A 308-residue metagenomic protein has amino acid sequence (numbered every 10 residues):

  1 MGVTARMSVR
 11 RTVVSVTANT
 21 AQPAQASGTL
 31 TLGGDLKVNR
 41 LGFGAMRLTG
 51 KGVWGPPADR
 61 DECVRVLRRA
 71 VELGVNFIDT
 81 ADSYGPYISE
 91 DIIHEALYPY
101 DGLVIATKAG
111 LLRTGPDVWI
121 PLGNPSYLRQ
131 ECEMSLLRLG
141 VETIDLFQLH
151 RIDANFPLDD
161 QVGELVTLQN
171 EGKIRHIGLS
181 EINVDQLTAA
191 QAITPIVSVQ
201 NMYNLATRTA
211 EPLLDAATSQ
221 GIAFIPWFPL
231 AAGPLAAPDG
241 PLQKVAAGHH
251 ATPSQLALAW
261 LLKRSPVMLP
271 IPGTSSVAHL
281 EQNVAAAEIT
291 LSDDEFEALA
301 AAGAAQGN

Functional and structural regions predicted by a protein language model:
V3-V104, A232, N308: N-terminal binding-site loop/beta-alpha segment at the start of enzyme catalytic domains that lines or forms
A24, T29, I152-N308: Beta/alpha (TIM)-barrel catalytic core signal, keyed to glycine-rich beta->alpha loops juxtaposed to Asp/Glu that bind
G33, H94-G102, L137-G140, Q191-A192 (+1 more regions): Acidic (Asp/Glu)-rich catalytic clusters
K37-L41, G74-N76, P99-L103, V141-D145 (+4 more regions): Short, well-ordered coil/turn segments that N-cap beta-strands
T49-V53, L112-W119, L235-A236, H279-Q282: A short acidic, helix-capping loop that chelates divalent metal ions and anchors anionic groups
G55-E62, I88, I92, W119-Q130 (+4 more regions): Alpha-helix N-cap and loop-to-helix initiation/capping positions
P57-A70, G123-R138, D185-L187: Short, acidic/polar
Y127-Q148, L168-E171: CE4/NodB-like, metal-dependent polysaccharide N-deacetylase domain that modifies extracellular/periplasmic N-acetylated
